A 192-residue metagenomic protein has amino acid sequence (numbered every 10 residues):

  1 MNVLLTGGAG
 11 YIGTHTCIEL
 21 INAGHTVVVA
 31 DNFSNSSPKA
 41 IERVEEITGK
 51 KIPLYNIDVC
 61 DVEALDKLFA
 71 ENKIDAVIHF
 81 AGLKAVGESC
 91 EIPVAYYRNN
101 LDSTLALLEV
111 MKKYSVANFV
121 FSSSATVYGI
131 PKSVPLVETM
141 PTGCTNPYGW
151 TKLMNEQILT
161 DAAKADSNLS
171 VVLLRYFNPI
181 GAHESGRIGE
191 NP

Functional and structural regions predicted by a protein language model:
M1-E184: N-terminal Rossmann-like NAD(P)+-binding domain of SDR-like oxidoreductases, especially those catalyzing
G189-P192: Short, intrinsically disordered, charge-balanced linker/junction segments flanking boundaries in proteins
